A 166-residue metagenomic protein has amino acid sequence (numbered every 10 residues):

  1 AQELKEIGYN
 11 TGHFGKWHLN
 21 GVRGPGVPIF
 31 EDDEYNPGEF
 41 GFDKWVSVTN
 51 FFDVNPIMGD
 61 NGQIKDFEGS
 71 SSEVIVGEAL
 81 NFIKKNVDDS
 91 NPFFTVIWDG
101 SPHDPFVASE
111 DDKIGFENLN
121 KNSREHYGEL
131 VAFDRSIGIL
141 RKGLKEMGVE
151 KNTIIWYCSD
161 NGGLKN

Functional and structural regions predicted by a protein language model:
A1-N166: Formylglycine-dependent sulfatase
